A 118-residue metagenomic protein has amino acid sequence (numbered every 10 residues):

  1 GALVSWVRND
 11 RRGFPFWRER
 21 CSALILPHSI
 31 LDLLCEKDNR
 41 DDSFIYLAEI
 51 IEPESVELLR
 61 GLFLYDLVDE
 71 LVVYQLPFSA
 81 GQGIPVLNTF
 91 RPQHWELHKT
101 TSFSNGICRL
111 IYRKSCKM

Functional and structural regions predicted by a protein language model:
G1-M118: Enzymes that bind and transform nitrogen-containing heteroaromatic metabolites
